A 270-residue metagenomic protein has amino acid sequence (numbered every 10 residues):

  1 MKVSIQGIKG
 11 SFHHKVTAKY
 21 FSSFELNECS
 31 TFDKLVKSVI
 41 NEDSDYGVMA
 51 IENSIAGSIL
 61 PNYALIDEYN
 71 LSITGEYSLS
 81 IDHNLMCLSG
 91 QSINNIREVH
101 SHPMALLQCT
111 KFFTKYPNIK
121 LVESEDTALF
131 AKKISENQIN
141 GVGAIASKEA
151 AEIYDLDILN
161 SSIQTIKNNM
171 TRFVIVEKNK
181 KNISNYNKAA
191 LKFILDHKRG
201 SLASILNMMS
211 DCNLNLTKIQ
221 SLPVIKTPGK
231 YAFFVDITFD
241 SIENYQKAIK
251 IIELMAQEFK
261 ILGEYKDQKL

Functional and structural regions predicted by a protein language model:
M1-L270: Domain-level signature for soluble enzymes in the chorismate/prephenate branch of the shikimate pathway
